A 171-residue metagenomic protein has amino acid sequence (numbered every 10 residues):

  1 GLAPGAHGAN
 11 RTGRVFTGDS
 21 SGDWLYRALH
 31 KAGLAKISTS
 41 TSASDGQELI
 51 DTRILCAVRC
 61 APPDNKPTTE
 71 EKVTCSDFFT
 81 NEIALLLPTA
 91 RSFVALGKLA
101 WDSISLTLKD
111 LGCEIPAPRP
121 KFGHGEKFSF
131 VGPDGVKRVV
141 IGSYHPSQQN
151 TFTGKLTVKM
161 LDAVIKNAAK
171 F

Functional and structural regions predicted by a protein language model:
L2-F130, D134-F171: A polyanion-binding, active-site-adjacent surface
